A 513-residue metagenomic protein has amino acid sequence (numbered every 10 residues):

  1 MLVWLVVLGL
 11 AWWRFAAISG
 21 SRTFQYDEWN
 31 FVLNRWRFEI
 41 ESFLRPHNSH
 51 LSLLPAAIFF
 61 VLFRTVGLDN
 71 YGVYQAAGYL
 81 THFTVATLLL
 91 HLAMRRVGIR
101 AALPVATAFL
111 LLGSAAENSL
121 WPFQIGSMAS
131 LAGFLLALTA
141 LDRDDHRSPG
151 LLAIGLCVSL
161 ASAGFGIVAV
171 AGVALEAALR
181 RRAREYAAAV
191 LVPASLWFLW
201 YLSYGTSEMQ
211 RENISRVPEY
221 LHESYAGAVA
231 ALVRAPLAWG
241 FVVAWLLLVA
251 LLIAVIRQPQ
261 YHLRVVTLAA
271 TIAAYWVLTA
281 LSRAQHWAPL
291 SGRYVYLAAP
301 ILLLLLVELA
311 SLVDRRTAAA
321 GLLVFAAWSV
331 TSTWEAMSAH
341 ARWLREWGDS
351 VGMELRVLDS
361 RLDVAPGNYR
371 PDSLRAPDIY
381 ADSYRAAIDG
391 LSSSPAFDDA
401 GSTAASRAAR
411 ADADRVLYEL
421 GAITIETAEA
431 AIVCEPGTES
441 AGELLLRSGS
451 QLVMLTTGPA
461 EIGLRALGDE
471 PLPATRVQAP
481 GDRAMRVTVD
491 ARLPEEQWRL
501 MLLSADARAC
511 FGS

Functional and structural regions predicted by a protein language model:
V3-H50, F59, F63-V105, L175-A177 (+4 more regions): Intrinsically disordered, polar/acidic, low-complexity terminal segments
W13-F15, S114-L120, L160, F198-S203 (+3 more regions): Transmembrane-helix signature of polytopic, lipid-linked glycan biosynthesis machinery
N30, N34, H82, S127-A137 (+2 more regions): Hydrophobic core segments of transmembrane alpha-helices in multi-pass, intramembrane catalytic enzymes
L53, Y71, Q75, L103-L131: Aromatic- and kink-enriched transmembrane "portal" helix at the membrane-lumen/periplasm boundary that abuts
P104-V105, S195, P259-R283, F325-A326: Transmembrane alpha-helix segments characteristic of polytopic inner-membrane glycan-assembly/cell-envelope
S119, S127, W287-S311: Hydrophobic/aromatic-rich transmembrane helices and adjacent perimembrane loops
F134-G150: Membrane-interface transmembrane helices that cradle and orient dolichyl/undecaprenyl
S148-G164, A169-E176: Membrane-interface alpha helices of multi-pass inner-membrane proteins
